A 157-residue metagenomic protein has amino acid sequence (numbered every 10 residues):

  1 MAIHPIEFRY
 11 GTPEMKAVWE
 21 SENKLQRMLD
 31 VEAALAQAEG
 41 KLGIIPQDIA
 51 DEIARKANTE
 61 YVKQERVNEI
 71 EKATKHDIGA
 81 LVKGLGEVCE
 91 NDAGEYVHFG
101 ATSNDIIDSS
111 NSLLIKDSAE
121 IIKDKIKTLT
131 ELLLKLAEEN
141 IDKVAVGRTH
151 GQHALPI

Functional and structural regions predicted by a protein language model:
M1-I157: A helix-coil-helix interface module used to build multimeric assemblies and to scaffold catalytic/cofactor sites
